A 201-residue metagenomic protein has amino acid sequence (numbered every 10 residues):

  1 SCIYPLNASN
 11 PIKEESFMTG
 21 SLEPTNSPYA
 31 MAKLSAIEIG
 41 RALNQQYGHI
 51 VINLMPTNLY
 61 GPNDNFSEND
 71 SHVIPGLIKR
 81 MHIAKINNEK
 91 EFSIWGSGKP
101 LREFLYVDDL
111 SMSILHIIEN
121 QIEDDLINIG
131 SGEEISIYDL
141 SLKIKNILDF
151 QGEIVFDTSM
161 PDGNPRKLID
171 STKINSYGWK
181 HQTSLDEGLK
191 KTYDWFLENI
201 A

Functional and structural regions predicted by a protein language model:
C2-N53, N58-Y60, D64-N69: Catalytic helix-loop patch of NAD(P)-dependent Rossmann-fold dehydrogenases
P11-E15, D70-H72, S111, K145-N146: Glycine-rich, phosphate-binding/catalytic loops in enzymes
T25-Y29, T57-H72, G96-D108, S131-E133: Glycine-rich "substrate-gating" loop/helix at the edge of Rossmann-like oxidoreductase active sites
L34-R41, Q45, P75-K79, S111-M112 (+1 more regions): Conserved active-site helix of classical SDR/Rossmann-fold NAD(P)-dependent CH-OH oxidoreductases
I83-A201: C-terminal substrate-binding subdomain of Rossmann-fold SDR/epimerase-dehydratase oxidoreductases
